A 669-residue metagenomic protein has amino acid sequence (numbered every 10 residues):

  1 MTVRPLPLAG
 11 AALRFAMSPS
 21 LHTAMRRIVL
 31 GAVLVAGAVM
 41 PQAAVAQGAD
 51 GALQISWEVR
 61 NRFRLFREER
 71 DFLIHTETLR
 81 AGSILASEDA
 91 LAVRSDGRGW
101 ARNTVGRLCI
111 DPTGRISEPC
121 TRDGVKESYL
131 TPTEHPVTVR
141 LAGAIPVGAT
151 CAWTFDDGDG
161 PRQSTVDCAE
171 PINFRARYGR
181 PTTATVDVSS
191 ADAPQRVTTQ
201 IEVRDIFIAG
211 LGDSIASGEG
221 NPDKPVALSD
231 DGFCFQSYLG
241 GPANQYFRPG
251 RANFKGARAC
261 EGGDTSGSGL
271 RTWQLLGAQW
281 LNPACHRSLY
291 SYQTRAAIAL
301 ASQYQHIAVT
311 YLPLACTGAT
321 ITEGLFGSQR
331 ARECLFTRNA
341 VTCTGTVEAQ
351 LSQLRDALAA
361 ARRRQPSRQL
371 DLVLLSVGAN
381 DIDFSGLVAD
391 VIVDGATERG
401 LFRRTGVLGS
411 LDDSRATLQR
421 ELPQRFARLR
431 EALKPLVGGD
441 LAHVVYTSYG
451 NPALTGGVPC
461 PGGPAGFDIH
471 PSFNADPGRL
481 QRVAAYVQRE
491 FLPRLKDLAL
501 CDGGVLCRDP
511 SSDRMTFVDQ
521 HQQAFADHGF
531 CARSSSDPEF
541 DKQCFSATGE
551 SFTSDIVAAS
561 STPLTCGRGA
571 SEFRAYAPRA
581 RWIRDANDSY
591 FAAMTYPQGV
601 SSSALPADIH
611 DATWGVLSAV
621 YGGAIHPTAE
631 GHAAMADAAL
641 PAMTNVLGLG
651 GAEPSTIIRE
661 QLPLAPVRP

Functional and structural regions predicted by a protein language model:
M1-A24: N-terminal secretory signal peptides that target proteins for export/translocation
M40-A46: Sec/Tat signal peptide C-region and signal peptidase I cleavage site
Q47-F207: Beta-strand-enriched, solvent-exposed domains that form extended recognition/catalytic surfaces
T76-A101, V105, F235-Q303, D413-Q424 (+2 more regions): Low-complexity, serine/threonine/proline-enriched polar segments
F207-L211, I215-E219, T310-A315, D371-S376 (+4 more regions): Structural recognition of the beta-strand scaffold that forms the well-ordered cores of secreted hydrolase catalytic
G232-R420: Conserved SGNH/GDSL esterase-like catalytic core that processes O-acyl groups on lipids and polysaccharides
Y292-T310, P366, L418-V444, R479 (+1 more regions): A structural motif corresponding to the C-terminal end of an alpha-helix and its immediate exit/capping segment
N451-I625: Mobile gating loops/cap/lid regions near enzyme active sites that modulate substrate access
